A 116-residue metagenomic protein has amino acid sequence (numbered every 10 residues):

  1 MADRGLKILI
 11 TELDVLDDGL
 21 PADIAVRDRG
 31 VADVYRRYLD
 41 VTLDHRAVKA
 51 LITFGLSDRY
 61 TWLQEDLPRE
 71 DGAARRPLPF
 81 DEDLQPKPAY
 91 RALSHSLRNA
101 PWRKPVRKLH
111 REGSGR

Functional and structural regions predicted by a protein language model:
M1-K49, F54-R116: Aromatic-rich peripheral "rim/lid" segments of glycoside hydrolase catalytic domains that contact and position glycan
